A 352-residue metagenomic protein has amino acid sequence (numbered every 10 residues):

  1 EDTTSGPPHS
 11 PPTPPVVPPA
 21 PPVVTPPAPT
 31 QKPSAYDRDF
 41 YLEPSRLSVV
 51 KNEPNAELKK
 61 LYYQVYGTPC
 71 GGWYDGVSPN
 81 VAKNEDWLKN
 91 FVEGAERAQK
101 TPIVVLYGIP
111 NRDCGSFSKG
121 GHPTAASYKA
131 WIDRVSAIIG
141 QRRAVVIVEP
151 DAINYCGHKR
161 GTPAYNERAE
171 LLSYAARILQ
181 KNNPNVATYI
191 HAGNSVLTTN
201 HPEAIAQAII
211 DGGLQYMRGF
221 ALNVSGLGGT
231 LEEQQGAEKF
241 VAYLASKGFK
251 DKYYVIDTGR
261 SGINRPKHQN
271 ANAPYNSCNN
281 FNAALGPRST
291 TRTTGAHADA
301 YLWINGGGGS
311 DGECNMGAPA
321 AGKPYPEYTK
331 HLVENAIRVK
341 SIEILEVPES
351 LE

Functional and structural regions predicted by a protein language model:
E1-T30: Ser/Thr/Gly/Pro-rich low-complexity, disordered linker/stalk segments of secreted and cell-surface proteins
S34-I138, R142, N305-P348: N-terminal carbohydrate-binding/catalytic regions of secreted carbohydrate-active enzymes
D39-L42, G71-D75, T101-L106, A144-E149 (+6 more regions): Structural recognition of the beta-strand scaffold that forms the well-ordered cores of secreted hydrolase catalytic
L42-S45, V49-Y66, N182, S195-E327: Surface-exposed substrate-engagement region within the catalytic domains of secreted or surface-exposed extracellular
L88-V92, I132-S136, L172-A176, A206 (+1 more regions): Generic structural signal for well-ordered alpha-helices, preferentially at hydrophobic/aromatic core positions
A98-Q99, A137-V145, Y174-Y189, I210-M217 (+1 more regions): Secondary-structure boundary elements
N111-R112, I153-Y155, L227: A short, flexible beta-alpha/helix-coil linker loop
S118-R142, P150-V186, A192-A204: Active-site cleft segment of glycoside hydrolase catalytic domains centered on the general acid/base Glu
